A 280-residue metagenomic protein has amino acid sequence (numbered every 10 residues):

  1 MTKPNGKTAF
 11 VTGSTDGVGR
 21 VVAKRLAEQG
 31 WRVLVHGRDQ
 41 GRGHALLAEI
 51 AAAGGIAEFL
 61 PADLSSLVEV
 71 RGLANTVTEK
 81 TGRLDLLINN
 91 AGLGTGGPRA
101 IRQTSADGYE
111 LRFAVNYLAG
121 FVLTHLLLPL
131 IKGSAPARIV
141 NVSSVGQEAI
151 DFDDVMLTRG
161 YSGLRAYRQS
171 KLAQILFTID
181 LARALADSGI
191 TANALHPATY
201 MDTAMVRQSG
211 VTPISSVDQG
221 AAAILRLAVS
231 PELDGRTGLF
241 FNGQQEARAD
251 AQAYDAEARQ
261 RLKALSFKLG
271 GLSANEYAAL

Functional and structural regions predicted by a protein language model:
T2-L34: Canonical Rossmann dinucleotide-binding motif of NAD(H)/NADP(H)-dependent dehydrogenases/reductases, specifically
Q29-A45: Conserved glycine-rich Rossmann-like NAD(P)H-binding loop of the short-chain dehydrogenase/reductase
Q40-G41, L60-N75: The beta1-alpha1 cofactor-binding region of Rossmann-like NAD(H)/NADP(H)-dependent oxidoreductases
A52-I56, T76-N89, T95-T104: A glycine-rich helix->loop->beta "capping" turn within Rossmann-like NAD(P)(H)-dependent oxidoreductase domains
G92-F113, K132-I190, H196-V211: Catalytic loop of short-chain dehydrogenase/reductase
T124-H125, I179: A short, exposed helix-loop element centered on a Lys and neighboring polar residues
V211-A264, K268, L272, Y277: C-terminal helical subdomain
